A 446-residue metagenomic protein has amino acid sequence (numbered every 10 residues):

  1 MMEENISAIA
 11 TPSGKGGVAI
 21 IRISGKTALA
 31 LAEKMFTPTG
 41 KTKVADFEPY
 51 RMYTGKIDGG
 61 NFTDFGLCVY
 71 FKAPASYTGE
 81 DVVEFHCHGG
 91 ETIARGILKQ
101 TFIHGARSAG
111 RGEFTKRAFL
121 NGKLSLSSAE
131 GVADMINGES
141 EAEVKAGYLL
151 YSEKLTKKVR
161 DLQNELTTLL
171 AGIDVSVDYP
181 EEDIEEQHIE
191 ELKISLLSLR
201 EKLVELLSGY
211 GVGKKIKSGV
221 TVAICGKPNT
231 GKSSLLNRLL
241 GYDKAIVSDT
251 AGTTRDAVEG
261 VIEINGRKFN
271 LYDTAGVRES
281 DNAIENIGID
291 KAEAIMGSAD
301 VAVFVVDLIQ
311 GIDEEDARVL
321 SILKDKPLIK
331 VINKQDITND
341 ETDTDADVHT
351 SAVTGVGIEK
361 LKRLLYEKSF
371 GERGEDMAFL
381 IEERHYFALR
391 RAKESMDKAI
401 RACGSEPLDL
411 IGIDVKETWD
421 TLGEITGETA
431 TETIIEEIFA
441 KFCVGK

Functional and structural regions predicted by a protein language model:
M1-K145, L149, E153: A glycine-rich (often HGG/GG-containing) alpha/beta subdomain
M2-I9, S13, K56, E141-E263 (+3 more regions): C-terminal-of-GTPase-core extension/linker across diverse P-loop GTPases
G16-V18, Y50-M52, S298-A302, D325-L328 (+1 more regions): Short glycine-/polar-rich loops that comprise or flank the Walker A/P-loop and associated switch/sensor motifs
S24-G25, G90, A251, L308-I309 (+1 more regions): Short beta->alpha junction loops/turns
Y53-K72, G252-S280, S298-V301: Switch I (G2) and immediately adjacent beta-strands of P-loop GTPase domains
C87-G89, L239, T274, V306-I309 (+1 more regions): Glycine-rich, N-terminal phosphate-binding loop of Rossmann-like dinucleotide-binding domains
L271, V305, V331: Generic enzyme active-site microenvironment
E285-I309: Inter-motif core of Ras-like GTPase G domains
